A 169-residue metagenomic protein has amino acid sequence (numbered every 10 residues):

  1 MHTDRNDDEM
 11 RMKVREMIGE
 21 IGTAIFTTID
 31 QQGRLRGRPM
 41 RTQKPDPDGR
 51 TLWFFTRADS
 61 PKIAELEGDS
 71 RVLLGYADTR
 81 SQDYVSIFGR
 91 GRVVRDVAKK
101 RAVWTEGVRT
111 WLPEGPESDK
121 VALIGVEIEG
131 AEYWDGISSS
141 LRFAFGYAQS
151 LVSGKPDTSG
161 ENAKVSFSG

Functional and structural regions predicted by a protein language model:
M1-T23, G169: N-terminal leader/targeting segments and the immediate start of mature chains
H2-D4, E117-G169: C-terminal edge-of-domain segments
E16-Q32, V72-Y76: A short, Trp-centered hydrophobic/proline-enriched beta-strand micro-motif
R34-G37, I63: Positively charged, polar, low-complexity stretches
M40-K44: A short, well-structured catalytic beta-strand-centered motif of the EAL phosphodiesterase domain for c-di-GMP
D48-W53: Short active-site oxyanion
F55-R57: Short His-Asn-centered micro-motif
P61-I128: Short, structured beta-strand-loop surface elements
